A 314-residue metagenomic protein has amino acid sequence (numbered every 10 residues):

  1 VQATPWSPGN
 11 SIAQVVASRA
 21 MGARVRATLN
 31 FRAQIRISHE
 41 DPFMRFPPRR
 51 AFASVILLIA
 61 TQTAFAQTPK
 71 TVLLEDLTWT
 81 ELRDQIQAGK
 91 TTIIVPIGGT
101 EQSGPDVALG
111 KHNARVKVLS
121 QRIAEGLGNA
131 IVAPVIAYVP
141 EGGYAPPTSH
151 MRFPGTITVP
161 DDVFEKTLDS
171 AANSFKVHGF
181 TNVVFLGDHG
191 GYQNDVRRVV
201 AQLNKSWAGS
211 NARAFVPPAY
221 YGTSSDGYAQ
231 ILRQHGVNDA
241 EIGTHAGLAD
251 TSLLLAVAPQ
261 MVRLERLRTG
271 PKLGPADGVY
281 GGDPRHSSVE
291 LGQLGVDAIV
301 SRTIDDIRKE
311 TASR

Functional and structural regions predicted by a protein language model:
V15, R24-L29, A33-Q34: Cationic, amphipathic, low-complexity segments that mediate targeting or membrane/lipid association
F31-A33, F43-A53: Bacterial N-terminal signal peptides that target proteins for export
A53-T63: Bacterial N-terminal signal peptides
A66-V184, D188-R314: Extended, histidine- and acidic-residue-enriched regions that form the cofactor-binding/catalytic faces
